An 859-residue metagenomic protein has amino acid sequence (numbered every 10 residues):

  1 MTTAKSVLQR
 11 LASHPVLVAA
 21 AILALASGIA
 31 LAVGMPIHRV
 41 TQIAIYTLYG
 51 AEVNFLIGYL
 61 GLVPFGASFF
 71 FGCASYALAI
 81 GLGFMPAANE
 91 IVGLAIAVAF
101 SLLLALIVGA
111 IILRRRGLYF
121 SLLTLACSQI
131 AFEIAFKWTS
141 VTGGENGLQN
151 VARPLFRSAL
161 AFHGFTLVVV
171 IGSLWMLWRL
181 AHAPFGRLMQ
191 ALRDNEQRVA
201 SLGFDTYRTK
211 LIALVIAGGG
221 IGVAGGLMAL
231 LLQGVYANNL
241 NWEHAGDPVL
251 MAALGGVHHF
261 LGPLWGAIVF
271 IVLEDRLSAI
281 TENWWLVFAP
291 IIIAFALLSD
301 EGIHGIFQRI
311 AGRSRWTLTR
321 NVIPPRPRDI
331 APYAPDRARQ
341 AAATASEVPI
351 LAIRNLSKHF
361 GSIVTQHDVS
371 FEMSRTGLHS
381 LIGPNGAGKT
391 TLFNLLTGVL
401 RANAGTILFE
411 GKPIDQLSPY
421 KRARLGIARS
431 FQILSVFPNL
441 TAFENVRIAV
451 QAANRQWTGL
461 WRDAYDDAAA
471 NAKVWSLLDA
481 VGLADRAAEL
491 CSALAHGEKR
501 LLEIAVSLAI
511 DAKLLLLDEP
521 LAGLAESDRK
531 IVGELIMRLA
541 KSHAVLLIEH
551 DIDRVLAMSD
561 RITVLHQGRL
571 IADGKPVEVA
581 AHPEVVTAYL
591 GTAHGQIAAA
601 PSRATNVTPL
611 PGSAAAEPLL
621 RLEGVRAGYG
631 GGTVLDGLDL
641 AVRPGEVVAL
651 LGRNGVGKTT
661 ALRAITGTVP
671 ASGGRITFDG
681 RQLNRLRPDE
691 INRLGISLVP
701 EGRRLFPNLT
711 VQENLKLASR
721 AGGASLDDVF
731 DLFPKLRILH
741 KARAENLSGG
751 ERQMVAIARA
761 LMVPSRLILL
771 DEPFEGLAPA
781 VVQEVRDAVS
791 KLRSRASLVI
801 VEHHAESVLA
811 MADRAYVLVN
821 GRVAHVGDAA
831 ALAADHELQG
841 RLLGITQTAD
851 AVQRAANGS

Functional and structural regions predicted by a protein language model:
T2-A331: Transmembrane alpha-helices and adjacent helix-loop boundaries
I382-P384, L651-R653: The feature captures the beta-strand-to-loop junction immediately N-terminal to the Walker
T397, T666: Helix-to-loop junction immediately C-terminal to a conserved catalytic motif
G405-P413, R424-L425, G674-Q682, L694 (+2 more regions): Conserved ABC transporter NBD signature motif
W457-R486, E534, G723-L739, L769 (+2 more regions): Conserved ABC ATPase "signature" region
L508, A760-L761: ABC ATPase C-loop
